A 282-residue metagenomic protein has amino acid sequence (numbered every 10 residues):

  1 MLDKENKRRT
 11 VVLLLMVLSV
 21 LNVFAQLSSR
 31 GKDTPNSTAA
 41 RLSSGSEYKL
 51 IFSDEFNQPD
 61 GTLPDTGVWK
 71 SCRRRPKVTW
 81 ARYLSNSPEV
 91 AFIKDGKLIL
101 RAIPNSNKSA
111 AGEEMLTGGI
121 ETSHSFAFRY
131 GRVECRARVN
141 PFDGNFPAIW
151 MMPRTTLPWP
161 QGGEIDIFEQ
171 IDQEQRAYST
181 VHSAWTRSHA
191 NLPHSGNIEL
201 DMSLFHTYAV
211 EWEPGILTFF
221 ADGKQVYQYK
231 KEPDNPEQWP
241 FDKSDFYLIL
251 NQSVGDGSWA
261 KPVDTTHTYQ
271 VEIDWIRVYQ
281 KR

Functional and structural regions predicted by a protein language model:
M1-G31: Bacterial Sec-dependent N-terminal signal peptides
Q26-R282: GH16 jelly-roll
